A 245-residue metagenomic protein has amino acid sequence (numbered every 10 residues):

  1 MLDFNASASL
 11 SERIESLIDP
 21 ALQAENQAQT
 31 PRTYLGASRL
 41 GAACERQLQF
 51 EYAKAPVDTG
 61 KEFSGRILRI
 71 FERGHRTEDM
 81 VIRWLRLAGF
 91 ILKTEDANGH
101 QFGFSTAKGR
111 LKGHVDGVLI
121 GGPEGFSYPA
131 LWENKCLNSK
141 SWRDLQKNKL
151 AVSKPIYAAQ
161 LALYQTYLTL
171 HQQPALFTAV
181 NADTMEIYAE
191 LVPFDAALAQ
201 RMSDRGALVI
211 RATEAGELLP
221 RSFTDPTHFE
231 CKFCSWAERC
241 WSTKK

Functional and structural regions predicted by a protein language model:
M1-L131, N138-K140: Metal-dependent nuclease catalytic cores that hydrolyze phosphodiester bonds in DNA/RNA, characterized by
F4-A6, D144, A151-A158, L163-K245: Metal-dependent nuclease catalytic regions and adjoining charged, substrate-binding loops involved in nucleic-acid end
G36, S64, C136-N138, K154 (+2 more regions): Alpha-helix initiation/capping motif
E51-A53, K135, V180, A237: Structured loops at beta-to-helix junctions and adjacent beta-edge loops in soluble globular domains
F71, L150-A151: A generic secondary-structure micro-motif detector that highlights 1-2 residue hydrophobic/ambivalent hotspots embedded
S127-N134, Q172-F177: Conserved active-site beta-strand-loop modules that form the wall/rim of enzyme catalytic pockets and either contain
K135-N148: Short acidic, glycine/tyrosine-flanked loop/strand segments centered on an H-E-D-like triad
